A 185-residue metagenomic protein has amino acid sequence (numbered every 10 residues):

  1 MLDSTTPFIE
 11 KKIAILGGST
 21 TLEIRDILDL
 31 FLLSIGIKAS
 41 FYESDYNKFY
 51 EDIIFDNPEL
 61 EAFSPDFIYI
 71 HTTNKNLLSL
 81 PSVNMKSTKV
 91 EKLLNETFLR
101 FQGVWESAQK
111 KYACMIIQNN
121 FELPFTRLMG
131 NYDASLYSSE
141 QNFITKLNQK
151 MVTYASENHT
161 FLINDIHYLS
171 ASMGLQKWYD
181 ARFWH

Functional and structural regions predicted by a protein language model:
M1-H185: Extracellular glycan-modifying ectodomains
